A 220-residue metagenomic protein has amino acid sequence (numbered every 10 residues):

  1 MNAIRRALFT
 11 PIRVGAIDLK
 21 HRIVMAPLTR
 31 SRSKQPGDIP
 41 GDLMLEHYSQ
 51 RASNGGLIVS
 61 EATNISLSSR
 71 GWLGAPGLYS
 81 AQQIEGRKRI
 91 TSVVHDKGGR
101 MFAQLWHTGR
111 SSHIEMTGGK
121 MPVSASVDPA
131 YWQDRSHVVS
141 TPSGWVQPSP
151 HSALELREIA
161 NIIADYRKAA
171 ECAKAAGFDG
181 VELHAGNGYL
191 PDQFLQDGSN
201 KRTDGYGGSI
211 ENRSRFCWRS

Functional and structural regions predicted by a protein language model:
M1-P27, V94: N-terminal amphipathic alpha-helix/helix-capping segment at the start of soluble metabolic enzymes
T10, I23-A26, I58-S60, M101-L105 (+1 more regions): Hydrophobic faces of well-ordered beta-strands that scaffold small-molecule active sites in alpha/beta enzyme cores
M25, R51, V94, A103 (+1 more regions): Conserved, mostly hydrophobic/aromatic
L28-S31, T63, W106-T108, G186-G188: Active-site beta-loop-alpha junctions enriched in small/polar residues
Q35-Q50, G77-D96, H113-V123, L156-E171 (+1 more regions): Glycine-rich anion/phosphate-binding loops
M44-S66, A175-G180: Catalytic domains of carbohydrate-active enzymes, especially glycoside hydrolases
P76-F102, L195-S220: Alpha-helix-loop-beta-strand connector modules within alpha/beta enzyme cores
W106-C172, A176: Non-globular sequence segments
